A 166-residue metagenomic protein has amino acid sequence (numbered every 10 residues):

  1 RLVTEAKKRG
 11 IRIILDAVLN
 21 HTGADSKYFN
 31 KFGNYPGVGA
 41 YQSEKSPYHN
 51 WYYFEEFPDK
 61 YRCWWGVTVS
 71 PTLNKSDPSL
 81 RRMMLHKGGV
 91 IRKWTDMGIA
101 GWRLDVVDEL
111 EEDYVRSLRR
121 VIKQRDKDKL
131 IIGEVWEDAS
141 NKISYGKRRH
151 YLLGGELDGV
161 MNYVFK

Functional and structural regions predicted by a protein language model:
R1, Y28, V67-M83, I99-E109: The substrate-binding groove and active-site-proximal loops of carbohydrate-active enzymes, especially glycoside
R1-L15, R82-H86: Aromatic- and glycine-enriched glycan-recognition loops and surfaces that form the carbohydrate-binding subsites
V3, H21, N30-G37, G89-R92 (+2 more regions): Active-site-proximal helices and loops of the catalytic beta/alpha 8
K7, H21, S26: Histidine-centered active-site/metal-ligand motif
I13-A17, R103-L104: Short beta-strand segments at enzyme active-site cores
S26, S46, D77-P78, G89: Serine-centered coil/turn micro-motif
K27-L73, K166: Core domains of carbohydrate- and sulfate-ester-processing enzymes
